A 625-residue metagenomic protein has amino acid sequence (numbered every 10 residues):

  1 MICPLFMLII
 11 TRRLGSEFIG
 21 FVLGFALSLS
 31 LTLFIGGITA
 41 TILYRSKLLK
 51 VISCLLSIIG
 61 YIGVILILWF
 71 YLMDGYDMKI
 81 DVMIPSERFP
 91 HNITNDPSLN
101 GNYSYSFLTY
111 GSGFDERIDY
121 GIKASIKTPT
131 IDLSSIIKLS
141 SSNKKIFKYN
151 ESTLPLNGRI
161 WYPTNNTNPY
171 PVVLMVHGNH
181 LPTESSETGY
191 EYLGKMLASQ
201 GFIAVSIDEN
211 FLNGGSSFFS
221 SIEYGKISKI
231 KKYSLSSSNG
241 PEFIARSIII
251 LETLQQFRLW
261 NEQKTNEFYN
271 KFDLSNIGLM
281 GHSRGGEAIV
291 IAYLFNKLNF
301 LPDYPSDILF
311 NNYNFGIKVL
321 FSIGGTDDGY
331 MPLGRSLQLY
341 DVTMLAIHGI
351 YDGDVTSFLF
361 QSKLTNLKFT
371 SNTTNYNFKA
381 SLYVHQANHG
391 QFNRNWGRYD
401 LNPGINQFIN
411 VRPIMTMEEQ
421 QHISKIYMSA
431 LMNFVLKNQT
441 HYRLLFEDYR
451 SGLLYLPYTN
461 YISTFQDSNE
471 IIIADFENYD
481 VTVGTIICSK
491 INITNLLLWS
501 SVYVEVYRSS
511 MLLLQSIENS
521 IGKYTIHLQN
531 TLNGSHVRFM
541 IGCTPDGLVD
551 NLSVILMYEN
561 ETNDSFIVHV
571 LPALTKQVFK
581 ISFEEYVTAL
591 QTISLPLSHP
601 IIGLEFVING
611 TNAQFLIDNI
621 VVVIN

Functional and structural regions predicted by a protein language model:
M1-M78, H385-G390, N395-I526, N533-R538 (+2 more regions): Alpha/beta-hydrolase-fold serine-hydrolase catalytic core, especially in secreted/extracellular enzymes
I2-N168: Short conserved active-site loop signatures built around small residues
P169-G178: Short beta-strand element of the alpha/beta-hydrolase
S185-V205: Short amphipathic alpha-helix adjacent to the substrate-entry channel of hydrolases
G225-I230, N239-L274, L279, E287 (+1 more regions): Alpha/beta-hydrolase active-site loop
F300-G325, V342: A conserved short beta-strand
L337-E418: Active-site-adjacent alpha-helix of alpha/beta-hydrolase-fold enzymes
Q515-L597, V607-L616, V621-I624: Extracellular ligand-binding interfaces
